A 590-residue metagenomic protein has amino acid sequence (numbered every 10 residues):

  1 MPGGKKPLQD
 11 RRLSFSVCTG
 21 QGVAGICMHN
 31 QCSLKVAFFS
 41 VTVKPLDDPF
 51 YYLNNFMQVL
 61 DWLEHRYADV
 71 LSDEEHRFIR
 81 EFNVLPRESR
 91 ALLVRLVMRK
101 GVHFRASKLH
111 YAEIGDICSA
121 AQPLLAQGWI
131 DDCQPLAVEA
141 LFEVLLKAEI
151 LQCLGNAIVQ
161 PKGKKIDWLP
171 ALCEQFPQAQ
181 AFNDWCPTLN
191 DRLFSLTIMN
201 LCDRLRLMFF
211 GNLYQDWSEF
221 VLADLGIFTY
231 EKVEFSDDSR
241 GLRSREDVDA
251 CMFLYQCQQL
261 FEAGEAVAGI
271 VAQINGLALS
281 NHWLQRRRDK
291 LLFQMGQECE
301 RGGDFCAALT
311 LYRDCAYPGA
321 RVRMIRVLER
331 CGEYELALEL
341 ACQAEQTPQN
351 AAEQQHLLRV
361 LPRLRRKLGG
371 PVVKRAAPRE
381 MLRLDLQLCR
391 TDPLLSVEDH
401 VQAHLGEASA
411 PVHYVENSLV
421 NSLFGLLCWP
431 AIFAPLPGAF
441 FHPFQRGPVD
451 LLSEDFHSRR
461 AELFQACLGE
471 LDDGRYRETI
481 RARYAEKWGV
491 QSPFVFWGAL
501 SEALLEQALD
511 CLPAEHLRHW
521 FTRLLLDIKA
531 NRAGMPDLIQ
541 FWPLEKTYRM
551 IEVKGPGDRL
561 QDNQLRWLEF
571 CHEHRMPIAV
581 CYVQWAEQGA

Functional and structural regions predicted by a protein language model:
K5-K6, K35: Polybasic, lysine-rich low-complexity intrinsically disordered segments
R11, A24, C32, V36-A37: N-terminal amphipathic/hydrophobic targeting modules at extreme N-termini, encompassing cleavable Sec/SRP-type signal
T42-A91, R95-M295, K367-L512, R523: N-terminal alpha-helical interaction modules that lie
L124, T547-V583: Basic, amphipathic alpha-helical patches used to engage nucleic acids or provide basic targeting signals, exemplified
K162, F176, V583-A590: Basic, glycine-rich
N281-P371: Alpha-helical protein-protein interaction scaffolds
L500-L504, A508-W520, D537-Q540, L544-G557 (+1 more regions): Conserved catalytic cores of phosphodiester-cleaving nucleases, focusing on short active-site segments
